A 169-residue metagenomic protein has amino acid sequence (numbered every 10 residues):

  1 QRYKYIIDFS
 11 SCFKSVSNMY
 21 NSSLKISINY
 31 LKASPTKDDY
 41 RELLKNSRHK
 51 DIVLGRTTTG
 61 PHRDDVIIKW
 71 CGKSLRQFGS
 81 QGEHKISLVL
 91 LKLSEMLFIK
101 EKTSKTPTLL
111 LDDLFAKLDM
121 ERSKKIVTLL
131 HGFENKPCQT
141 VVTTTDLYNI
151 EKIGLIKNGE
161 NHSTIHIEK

Functional and structural regions predicted by a protein language model:
Q1-L110, K117, E121-V141, Y148-G159 (+1 more regions): Conserved NTPase motor "head" modules and their coupling/switch loops across ABC/AAA+ ATPases, GTPases, and GHKL ATPases
